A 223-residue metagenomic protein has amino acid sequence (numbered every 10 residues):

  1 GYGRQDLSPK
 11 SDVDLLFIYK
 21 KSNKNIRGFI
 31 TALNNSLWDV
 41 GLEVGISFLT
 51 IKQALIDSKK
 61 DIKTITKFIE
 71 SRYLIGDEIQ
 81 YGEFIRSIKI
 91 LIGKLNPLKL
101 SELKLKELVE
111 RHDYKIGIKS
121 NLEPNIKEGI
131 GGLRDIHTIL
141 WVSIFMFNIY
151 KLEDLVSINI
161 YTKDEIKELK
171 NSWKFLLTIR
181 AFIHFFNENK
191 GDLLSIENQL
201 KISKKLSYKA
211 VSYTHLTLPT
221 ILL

Functional and structural regions predicted by a protein language model:
G1-R27: Active-site nucleotide-donor binding segment shared across nucleotidyl transfer reactions
L15, H112-N121, I149-T162: Short, charged/polar, low-complexity loop and linker segments that flank or interrupt alpha-helical bundles
R27-I75: Conserved catalytic core of two-metal-ion nucleotidyltransferases
W38, L42, L49, T138-N148 (+1 more regions): Charged/polar positions within long, soluble alpha-helices
T66-I118: C-terminal or mid-to-C-terminal helical accessory/interaction module adjacent to the motor/catalytic core
S101-W141: Charge-patterned, long linear interaction tracts outside catalytic cores
V156-Y213: Extended, well-ordered alpha-helical scaffold/bundle regions in very large, multi-domain proteins
T214-T220: Conserved small/polar residues in nucleotide/adenosyl-binding loops
